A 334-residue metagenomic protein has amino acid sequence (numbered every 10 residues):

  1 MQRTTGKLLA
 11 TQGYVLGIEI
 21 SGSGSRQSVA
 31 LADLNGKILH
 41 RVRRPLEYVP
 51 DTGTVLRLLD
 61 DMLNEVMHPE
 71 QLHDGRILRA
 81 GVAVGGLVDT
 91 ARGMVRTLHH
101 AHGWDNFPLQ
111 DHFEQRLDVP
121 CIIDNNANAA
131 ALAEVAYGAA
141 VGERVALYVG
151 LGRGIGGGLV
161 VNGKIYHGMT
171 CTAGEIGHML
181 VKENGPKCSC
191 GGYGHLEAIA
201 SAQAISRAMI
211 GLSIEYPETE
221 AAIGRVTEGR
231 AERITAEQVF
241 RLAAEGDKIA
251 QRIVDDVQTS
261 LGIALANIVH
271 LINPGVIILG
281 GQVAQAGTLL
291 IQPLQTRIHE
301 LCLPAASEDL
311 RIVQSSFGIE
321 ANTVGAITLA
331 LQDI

Functional and structural regions predicted by a protein language model:
M1-L78, T90-R92, Q115-V119, A136-A139 (+2 more regions): ATP-binding/phosphotransfer module of carbohydrate and carboxylate kinases, centering on a glycine-rich
R26-Q27, V84, G154-I155: Short loop/turn microsegments at loop-to-beta-strand junctions
P45-Y48, G103-W104, T172-E175: A short acidic/small-residue loop/turn micro-motif
V95-G103: A charged helix-plus-loop insertion that forms the helical arch/lid used to bind and gate nucleic-acid substrates
E114-V135, A139-G142, A146-V149: ATP-dependent carbohydrate kinase catalytic cores
N126, G152, A326: Active-site glycine-centered loops adjacent to acidic/histidine catalytic or metal-binding residues that shape
V141-A200: Glycine-rich phosphate-binding loop of actin/hexokinase-like ATP-binding domains
